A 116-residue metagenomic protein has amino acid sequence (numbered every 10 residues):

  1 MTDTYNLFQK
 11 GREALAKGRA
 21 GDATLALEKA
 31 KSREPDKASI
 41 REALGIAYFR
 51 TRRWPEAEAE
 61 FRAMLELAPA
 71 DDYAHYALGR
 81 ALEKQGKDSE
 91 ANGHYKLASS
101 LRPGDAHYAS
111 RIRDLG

Functional and structural regions predicted by a protein language model:
M1-N6, K29: TPR-adjacent "capping" and linker segments in tetratricopeptide-repeat scaffold/adaptor proteins
T4, A38-S39, D72-Y73, A106-H107: Helix-start (N-cap) detector for alpha-helical repeat units in TPR-like alpha-solenoids, especially tetratricopeptide
A16-K29, T51-A63, Q85-L97: Structural signature of tandem alpha-helical TPR/SEL1-like repeats, specifically the intra-repeat loop/turn
E83-H107, R113-G116: TPR/TPR-like (Sel1-like) alpha-helical repeat modules
